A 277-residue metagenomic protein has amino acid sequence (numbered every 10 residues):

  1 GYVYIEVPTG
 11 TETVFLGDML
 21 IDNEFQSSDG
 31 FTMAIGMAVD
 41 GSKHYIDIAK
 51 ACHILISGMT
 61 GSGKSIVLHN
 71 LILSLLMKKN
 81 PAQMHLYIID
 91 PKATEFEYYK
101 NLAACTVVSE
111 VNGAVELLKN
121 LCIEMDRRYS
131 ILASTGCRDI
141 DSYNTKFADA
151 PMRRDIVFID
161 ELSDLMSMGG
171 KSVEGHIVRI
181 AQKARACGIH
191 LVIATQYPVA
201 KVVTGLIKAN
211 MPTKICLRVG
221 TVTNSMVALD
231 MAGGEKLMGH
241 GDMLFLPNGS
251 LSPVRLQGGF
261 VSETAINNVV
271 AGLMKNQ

Functional and structural regions predicted by a protein language model:
Y2-E6, V14, M19-R138, P151-L237 (+2 more regions): P-loop NTPase catalytic phosphate-binding loop
D141: Active-site nucleophile elbow and catalytic-triad environment of alpha/beta-hydrolase enzymes
N144-D149: Conserved helix/coil segment N-terminal to the catalytic DExD/H
